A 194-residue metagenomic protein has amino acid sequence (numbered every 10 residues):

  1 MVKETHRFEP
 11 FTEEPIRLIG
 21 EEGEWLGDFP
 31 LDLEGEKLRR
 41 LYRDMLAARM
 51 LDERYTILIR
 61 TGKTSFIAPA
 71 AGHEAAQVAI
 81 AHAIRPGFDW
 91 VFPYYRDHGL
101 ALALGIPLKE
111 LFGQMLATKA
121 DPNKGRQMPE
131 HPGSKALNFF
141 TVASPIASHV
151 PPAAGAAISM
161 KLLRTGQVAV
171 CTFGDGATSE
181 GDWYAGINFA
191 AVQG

Functional and structural regions predicted by a protein language model:
M1-P30: Charged, compositionally biased N-terminal leader segments and the immediate start of the first structured element
K3, P10, L33-E34, A47 (+3 more regions): Alpha-helical protein-protein interaction elements
P10-F11, I16-E21, R43-I57: N-terminal glycine-rich anion-binding loops that anchor highly charged ligand groups
P30-D32, S65: Asp/Glu-centered strand-loop micro-motifs enriched in Gly/Pro and often flanked by an aromatic residue
E36, R40-L41: Positively charged, low-complexity intrinsically disordered leader regions
M50-E53, I57-Q193: Cofactor-binding active-site loop characterized by glycine-rich and histidine/acidic residues
